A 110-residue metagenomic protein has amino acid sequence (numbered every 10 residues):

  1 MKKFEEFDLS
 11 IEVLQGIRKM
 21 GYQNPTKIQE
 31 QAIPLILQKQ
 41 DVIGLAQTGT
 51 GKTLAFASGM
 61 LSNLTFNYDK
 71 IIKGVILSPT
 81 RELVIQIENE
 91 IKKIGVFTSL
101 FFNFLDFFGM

Functional and structural regions predicted by a protein language model:
M1-F4, G51, S58, T80: Generic secondary-structure boundary/loop-capping signal
M1-L45: Conserved pre-motif I regulatory segment
E6, I11-Y22, D69-M110: Conserved nucleic-acid-binding Ia/Ib motif block in the N-terminal RecA-like helicase ATPase lobe
Q15, N24, G51, L64-T65: Short, well-ordered helical secondary-structure segments
E30-V42, T53-D69, I85, E90-I94: Walker A/P-loop NTP-binding motif
A46-T50: The conserved Walker
